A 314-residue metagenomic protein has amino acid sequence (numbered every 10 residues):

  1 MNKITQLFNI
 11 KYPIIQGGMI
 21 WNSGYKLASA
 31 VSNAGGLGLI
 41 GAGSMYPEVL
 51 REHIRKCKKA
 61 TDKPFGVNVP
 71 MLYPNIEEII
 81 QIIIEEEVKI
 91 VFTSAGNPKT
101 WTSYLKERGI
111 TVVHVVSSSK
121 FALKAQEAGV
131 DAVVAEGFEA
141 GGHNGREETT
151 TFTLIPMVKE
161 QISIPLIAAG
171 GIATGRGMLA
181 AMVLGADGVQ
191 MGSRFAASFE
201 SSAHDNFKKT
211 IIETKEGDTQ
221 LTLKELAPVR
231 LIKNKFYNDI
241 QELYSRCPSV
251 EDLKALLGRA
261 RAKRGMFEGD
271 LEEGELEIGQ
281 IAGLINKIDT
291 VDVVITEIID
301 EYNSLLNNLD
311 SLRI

Functional and structural regions predicted by a protein language model:
M1-Q161, P165: Active-site entrance/lid segments in N-terminal catalytic domains of soluble metabolic enzymes
M19, G171-I172: Active-site metal-binding loops of divalent metal-dependent hydrolases
V115, G170-G171: Conserved acidic functional residues
G145-I167, A173-I314: Conserved active-site-proximal phosphate/metal-binding subdomains
